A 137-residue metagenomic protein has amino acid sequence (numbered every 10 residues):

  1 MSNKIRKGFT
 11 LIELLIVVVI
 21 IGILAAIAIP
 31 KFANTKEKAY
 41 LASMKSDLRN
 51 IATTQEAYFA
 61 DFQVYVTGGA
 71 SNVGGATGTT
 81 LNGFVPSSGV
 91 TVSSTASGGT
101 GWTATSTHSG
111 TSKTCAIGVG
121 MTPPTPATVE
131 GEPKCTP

Functional and structural regions predicted by a protein language model:
S2-F32, K36: N-terminal single-pass transmembrane signal-anchor helix
N3, V19, L41-M44, A104: Conserved short hydrophobic patches within well-ordered secondary structure
T10, M44, A52-T53: Hydrophobic transmembrane-helix microenvironments that flank and shape a buried ionizable site
E13, A42-K45, V73, G131: Compositionally biased non-globular segments, especially hydrophobic aliphatic-rich helices of signal peptides
K31-L48: Aliphatic-rich helix starts adjacent to a transmembrane/signal segment
R49, T53-P137: Periplasmic/extracellular, small/polar-rich flexible segments of pilin-like filament-forming proteins
